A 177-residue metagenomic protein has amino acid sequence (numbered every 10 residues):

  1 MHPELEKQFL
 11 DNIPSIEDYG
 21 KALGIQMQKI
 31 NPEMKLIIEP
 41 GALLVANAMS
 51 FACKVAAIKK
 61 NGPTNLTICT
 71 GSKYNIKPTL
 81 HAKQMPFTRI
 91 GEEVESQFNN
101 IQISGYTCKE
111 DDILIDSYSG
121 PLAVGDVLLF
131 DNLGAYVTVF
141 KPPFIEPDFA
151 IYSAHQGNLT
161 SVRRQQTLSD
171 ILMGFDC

Functional and structural regions predicted by a protein language model:
M1-K54: Active-site loop/helix belt of alpha/beta enzymes
E33-C177: Charged (often Lys/Glu-rich) extended helix/loop segments that serve as interaction or gating elements
